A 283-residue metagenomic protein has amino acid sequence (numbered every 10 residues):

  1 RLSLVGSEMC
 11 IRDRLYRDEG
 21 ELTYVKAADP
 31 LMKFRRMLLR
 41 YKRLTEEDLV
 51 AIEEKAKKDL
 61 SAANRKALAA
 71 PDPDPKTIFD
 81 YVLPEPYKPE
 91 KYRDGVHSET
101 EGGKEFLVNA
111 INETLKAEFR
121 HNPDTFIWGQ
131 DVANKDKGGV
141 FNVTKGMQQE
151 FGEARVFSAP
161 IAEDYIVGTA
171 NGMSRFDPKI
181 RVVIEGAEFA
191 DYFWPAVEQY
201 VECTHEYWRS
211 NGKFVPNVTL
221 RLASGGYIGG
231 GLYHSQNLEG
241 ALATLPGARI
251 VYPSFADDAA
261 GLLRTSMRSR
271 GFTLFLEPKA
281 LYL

Functional and structural regions predicted by a protein language model:
R1-G6, I11: Single conserved hydrophobic/aromatic residue that forms the stacking wall/gate of nucleotide- or nucleobase-binding
R14-T23, L44-L49, E153-A154, S224-G226: Short beta-alpha connecting loops at secondary-structure transitions that line or flank enzyme active sites
L15-L38: Mobile "lid/hinge" segments at catalytic clefts and subdomain interfaces of large enzymes
R43-L44, A62-K76, R120, D124 (+1 more regions): Intrinsically disordered or highly flexible coil/loop and linker segments, enriched in small and charged/polar residues
E46-S61, Y282: Internal, active-site/partner-interface "lid" segment
E54, K58-S98: Terminal amphipathic helices with adjacent charged low-complexity linkers/tails
F79-Y282: Thiamine diphosphate
